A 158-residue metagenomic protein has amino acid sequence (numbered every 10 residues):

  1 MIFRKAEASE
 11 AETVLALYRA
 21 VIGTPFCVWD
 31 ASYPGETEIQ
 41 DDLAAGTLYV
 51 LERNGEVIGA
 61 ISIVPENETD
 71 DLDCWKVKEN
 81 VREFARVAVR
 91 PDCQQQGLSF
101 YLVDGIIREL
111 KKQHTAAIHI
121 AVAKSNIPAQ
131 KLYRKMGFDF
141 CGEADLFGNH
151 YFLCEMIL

Functional and structural regions predicted by a protein language model:
I2-V14: A short beta-loop-alpha structural element at the N-terminal edge of CoA-dependent acyl/N-acetyltransferase catalytic
L15, R19-D41: Conserved GNAT-fold acetyl-CoA-binding loop/helix
R19, R134-E143: Conserved acetyl-CoA-binding loop of GNAT-fold acetyltransferases
T47-I63: Conserved beta-hairpin
S62-R86, Q94: Conserved acyl-donor/pantetheine-binding loop and adjacent beta-alpha core of acyl/acetyltransferases and related
V89, Q95-R108, K131-K135: Conserved acetyl-CoA-binding loop-helix of GNAT-fold acetyltransferases
V103, L110-A121: Conserved GNAT acetyl-CoA-binding A-motif
I120-Q130, L146-H150, I157: Conserved beta-strand-loop-alpha-helix junction that forms the acyl-donor binding cleft
